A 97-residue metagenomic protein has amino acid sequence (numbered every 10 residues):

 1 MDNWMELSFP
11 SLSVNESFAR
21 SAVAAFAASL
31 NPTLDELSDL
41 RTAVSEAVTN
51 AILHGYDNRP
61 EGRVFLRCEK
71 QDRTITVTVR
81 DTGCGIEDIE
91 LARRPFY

Functional and structural regions predicted by a protein language model:
M1-E6, A51-Y97: Conserved beta-strand-loop-beta-strand hairpin that lines the nucleotide-binding pocket of ATP/GTP-utilizing enzymes
E6-F18: STAS-typified acidic loop motif
P10, A28-N31, T82-G83: Short N-terminal micro-motifs specific to bacterial/archaeal maturation and metal-cluster initiation sites
S17, S38, E90-R93: Generic structural signal for individual residues within well-ordered alpha-helical segments across diverse proteins
R20-S45: Conserved short strand/loop->alpha-helix "switch" segment adjacent to the catalytic nucleotide/phosphoryl-transfer site
E46, N50: Conserved polar catalytic motif of the HATPase_c/GHKL fold
